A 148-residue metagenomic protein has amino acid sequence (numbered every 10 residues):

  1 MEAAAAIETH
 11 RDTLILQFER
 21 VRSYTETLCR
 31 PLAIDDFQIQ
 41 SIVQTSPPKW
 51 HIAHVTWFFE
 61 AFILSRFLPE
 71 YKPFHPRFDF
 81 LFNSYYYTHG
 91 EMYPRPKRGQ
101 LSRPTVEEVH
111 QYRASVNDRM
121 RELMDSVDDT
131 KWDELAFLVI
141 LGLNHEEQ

Functional and structural regions predicted by a protein language model:
M1-Q40: N-terminal regions that are enriched for targeting/export leaders and immediately downstream pro/stem segments
M1-T13, L64-R119: Short, helix-capping/interhelical loops that line the mouth of catalytic, cofactor-, or ligand-binding pockets
E8, I15, I42-T45, K49 (+3 more regions): Short, solvent-exposed loop/helix junctions and linker helices that flank or host conserved functional motifs
L14, R20, A33, S46-P47 (+2 more regions): A general marker of short, structured functional hotspots
L14-Q17, V21-L28, H54-F58, T105-L123 (+2 more regions): Alpha-helical packing segments of well-folded alpha/beta enzyme cores
D35-E91, D125-Q148: Short, contiguous alpha-helical
